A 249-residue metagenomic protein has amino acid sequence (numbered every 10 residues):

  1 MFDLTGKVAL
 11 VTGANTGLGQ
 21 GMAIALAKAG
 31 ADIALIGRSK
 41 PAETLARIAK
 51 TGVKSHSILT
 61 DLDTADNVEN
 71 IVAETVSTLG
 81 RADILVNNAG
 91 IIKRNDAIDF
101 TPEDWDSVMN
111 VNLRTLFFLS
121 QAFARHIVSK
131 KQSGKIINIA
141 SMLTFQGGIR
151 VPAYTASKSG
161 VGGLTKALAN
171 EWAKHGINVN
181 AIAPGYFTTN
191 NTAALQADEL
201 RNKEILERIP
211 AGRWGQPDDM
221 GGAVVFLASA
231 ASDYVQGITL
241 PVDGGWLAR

Functional and structural regions predicted by a protein language model:
V8, N15-G17: Conserved glycine-rich cofactor-binding loop
A29-E43: Conserved glycine-rich Rossmann-like NAD(P)H-binding loop of the short-chain dehydrogenase/reductase
D96-A97, T101-M109, I205: Substrate-binding pocket helix/loop in short-chain dehydrogenase/reductase
S120, S157, T165: Active-site helix of classical SDR
R125, N170-K174, D233: Alpha-helical segment proximal to the catalytic Tyr-Lys
S141: Residue(s) in the substrate-gating loop at a strand-loop-helix junction that position the organic substrate next
N178, R213-A248: C-terminal substrate-recognition "lid" of short-chain dehydrogenase/reductases
